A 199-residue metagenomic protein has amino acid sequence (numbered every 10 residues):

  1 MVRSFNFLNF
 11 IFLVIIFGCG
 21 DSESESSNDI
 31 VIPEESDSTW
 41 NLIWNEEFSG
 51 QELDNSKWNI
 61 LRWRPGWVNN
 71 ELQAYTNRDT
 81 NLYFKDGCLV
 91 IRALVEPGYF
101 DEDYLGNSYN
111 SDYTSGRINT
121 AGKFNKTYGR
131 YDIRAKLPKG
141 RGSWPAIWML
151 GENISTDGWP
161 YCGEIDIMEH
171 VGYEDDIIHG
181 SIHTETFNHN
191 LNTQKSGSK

Functional and structural regions predicted by a protein language model:
V2, G20-E25: Intrinsically disordered, low-complexity segments
R3-F12: Sec-dependent signal peptide recognition, specifically the positively charged N-region followed immediately by
I15-G18: C-terminal motif of bacterial Sec signal peptides marking the signal peptidase cleavage site
E23-K199: GH16 jelly-roll
